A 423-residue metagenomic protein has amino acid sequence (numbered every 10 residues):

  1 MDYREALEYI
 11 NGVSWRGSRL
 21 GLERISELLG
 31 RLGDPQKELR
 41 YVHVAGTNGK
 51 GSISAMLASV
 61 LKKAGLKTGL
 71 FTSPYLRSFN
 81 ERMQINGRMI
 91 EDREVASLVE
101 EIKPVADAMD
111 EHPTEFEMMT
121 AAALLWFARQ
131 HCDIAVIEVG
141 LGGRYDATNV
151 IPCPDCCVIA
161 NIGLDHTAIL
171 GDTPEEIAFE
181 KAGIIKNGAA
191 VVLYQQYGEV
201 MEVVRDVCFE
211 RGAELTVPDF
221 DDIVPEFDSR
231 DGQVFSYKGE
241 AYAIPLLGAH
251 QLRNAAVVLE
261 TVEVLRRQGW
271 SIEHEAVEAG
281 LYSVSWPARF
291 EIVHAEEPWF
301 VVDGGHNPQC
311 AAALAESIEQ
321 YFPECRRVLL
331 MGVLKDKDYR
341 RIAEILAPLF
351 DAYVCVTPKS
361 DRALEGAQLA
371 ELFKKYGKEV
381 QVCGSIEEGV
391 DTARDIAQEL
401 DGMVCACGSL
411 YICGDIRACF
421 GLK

Functional and structural regions predicted by a protein language model:
M1-N48, S52-K67, L76-R77, R93 (+2 more regions): N-terminal leader/targeting and accessory segments in enzymes
L22, S26-G30, D34-K37, K63-P152 (+2 more regions): ATP-dependent carboxylate-amine ligase catalytic core
K37-E38, I134-I137, Y145-V158, I162-T167 (+2 more regions): Nucleotide phosphate-binding/pyrophosphate-handling subdomain across enzymes that bind or process nucleotide phosphates
D110-E111, M118, H131-E138, P154-G239 (+2 more regions): Acidic, Mg2+-coordinating active-site environments of NTP-dependent enzymes
E111, H131-D133, E324, E399-G402: Short, high-confidence coil segments that cap the C-terminus of an alpha-helix and link into the following beta-strand
Y194-Q195, V207-S229, P245-A249, A276-S283 (+5 more regions): Beta-strand->loop->alpha-helix junctions that form or flank phosphate-binding loops in nucleotide-handling enzymes
Y197-T216, R230-D231, W299-F300, P308 (+1 more regions): C-terminal helical cap/extension that packs against the catalytic core of soluble nucleotide-cofactor enzymes
S409: Active-site-proximal loop/hinge segments that shape catalytic or ion-binding/gating pockets
